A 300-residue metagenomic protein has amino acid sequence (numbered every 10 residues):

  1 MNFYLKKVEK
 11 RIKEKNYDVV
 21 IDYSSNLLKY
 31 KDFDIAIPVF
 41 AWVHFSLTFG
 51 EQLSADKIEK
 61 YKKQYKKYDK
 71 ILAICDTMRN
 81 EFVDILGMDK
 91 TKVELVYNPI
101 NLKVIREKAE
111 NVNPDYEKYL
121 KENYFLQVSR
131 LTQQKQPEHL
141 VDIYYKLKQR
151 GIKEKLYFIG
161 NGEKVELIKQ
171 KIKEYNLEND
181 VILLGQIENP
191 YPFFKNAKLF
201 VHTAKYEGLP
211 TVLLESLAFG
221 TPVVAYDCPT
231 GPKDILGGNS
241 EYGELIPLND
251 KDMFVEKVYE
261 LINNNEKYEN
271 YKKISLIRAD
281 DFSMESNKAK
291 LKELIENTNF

Functional and structural regions predicted by a protein language model:
Y4, I21-L27, V43: Short His-centered aromatic/hydrophobic patch
K6-R11, S54-A73: Membrane-proximal helix-turn-helix segments that form the acceptor-binding/catalytic region of lipid-linked
T77, P99: Carbohydrate-associated surface elements
N123-K146, I152, E163-K169, D252: A conserved mid-protein helix/loop that constitutes part of the nucleotide-sugar donor-binding site
Q186, K205: Aromatic "clamp/platform" in nucleotide-sugar-dependent glycosyltransferases that forms part of the donor/acceptor
P222-Y226: Short hydrophobic beta-strand element within catalytic cores of glycosyltransferases and related nucleotide-activated
G237-D252, E260-N265: Conserved acidic donor-binding segment of nucleotide-sugar-dependent glycosyltransferases
M253, E260, K267-D281, E293: A short, well-ordered alpha-helix in the C-terminal region of glycosyltransferases
